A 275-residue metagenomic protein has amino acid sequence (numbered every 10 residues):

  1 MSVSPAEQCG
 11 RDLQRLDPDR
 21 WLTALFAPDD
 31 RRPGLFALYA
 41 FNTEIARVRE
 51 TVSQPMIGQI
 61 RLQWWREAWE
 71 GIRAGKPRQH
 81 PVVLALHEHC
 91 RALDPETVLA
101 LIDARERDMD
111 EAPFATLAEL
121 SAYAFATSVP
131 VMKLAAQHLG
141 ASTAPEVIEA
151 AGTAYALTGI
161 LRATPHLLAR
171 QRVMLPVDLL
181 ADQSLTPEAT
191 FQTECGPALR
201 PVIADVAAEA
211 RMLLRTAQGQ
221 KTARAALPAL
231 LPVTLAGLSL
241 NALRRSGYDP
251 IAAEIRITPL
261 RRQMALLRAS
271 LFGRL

Functional and structural regions predicted by a protein language model:
M1-H87, V98-R105, A124-K133, A144-L161 (+1 more regions): Catalytic cores of Mg2+-dependent Asp-rich isoprenoid enzymes
E106-L117, Q192: Acidic/His metal-coordination segments adjacent to aromatic residues that form catalytic metal sites in metalloenzymes
